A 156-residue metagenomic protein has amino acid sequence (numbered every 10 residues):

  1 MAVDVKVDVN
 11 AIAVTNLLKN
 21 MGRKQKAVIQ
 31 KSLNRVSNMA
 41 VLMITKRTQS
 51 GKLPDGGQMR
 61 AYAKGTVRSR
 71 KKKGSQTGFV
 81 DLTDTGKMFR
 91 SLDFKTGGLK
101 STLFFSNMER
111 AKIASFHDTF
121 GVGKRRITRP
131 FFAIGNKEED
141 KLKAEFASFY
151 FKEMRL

Functional and structural regions predicted by a protein language model:
M1-L156: Short, Lys/Arg-rich flexible segments
